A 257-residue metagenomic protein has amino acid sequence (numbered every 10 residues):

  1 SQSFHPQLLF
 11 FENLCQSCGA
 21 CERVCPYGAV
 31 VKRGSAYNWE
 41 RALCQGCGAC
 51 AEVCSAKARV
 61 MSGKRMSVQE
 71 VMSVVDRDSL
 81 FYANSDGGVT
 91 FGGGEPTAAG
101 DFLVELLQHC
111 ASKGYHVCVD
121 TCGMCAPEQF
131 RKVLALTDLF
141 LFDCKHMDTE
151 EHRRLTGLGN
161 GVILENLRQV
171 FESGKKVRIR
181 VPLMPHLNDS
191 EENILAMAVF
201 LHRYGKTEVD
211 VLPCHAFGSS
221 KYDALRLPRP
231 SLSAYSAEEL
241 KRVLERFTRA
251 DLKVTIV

Functional and structural regions predicted by a protein language model:
S1-L136: Conserved Radical SAM active-site core
V89, V117-V119, F140-F142, V177-V181 (+1 more regions): Hydrophobic faces of well-ordered beta-strands that scaffold small-molecule active sites in alpha/beta enzyme cores
P96-T97, G123-F130, F140-T156, L183-N188 (+1 more regions): Conserved radical SAM core fold
L103-S112, R168-F171, H202, L244 (+1 more regions): Surface-exposed amphipathic alpha-helices with a cationic face
R131-M147, M197-D210: Structural recognition of alpha->loop->beta junctions
R154, N166-M197: Conserved strand-turn element in the central/C-terminal portion of the radical SAM core barrel that lines
L183-V257: Auxiliary Fe-S-binding modules of radical SAM enzymes
